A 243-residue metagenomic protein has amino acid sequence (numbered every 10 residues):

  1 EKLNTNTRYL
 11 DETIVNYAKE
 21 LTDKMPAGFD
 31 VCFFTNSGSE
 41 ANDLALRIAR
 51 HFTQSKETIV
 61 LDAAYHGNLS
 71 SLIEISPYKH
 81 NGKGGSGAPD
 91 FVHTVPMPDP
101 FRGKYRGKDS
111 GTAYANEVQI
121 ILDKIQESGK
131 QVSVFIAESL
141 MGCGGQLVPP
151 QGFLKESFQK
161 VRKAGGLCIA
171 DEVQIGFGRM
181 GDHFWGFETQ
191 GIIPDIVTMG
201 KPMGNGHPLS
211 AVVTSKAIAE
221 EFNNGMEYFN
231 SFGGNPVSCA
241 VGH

Functional and structural regions predicted by a protein language model:
E1-H243: Conserved N-terminal phosphate-binding loop of PLP-dependent enzymes in the Aspartate aminotransferase
